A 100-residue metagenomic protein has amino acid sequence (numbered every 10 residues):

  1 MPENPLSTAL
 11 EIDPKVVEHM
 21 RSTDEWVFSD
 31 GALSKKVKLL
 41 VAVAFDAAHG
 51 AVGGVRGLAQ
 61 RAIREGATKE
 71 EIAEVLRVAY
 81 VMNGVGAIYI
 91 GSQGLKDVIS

Functional and structural regions predicted by a protein language model:
M1-V37, Q60-R64, I90-S100: Acidic, glycine/proline-rich low-complexity segments that act as flexible tails and inter-domain linkers
S22, A44, V78-V81: Residues within well-ordered alpha-helical secondary structure of globular protein domains
K38-V52: Amphipathic, charged-and-aliphatic alpha-helical interface segments that function as noncatalytic docking
A44-F45, L58, V75, L95: Buried hydrophobic packing segments
H49-R56, G86-I90: Short helix-capping/linker segments at secondary-structure and domain boundaries
A51-V78: Mid-chain, well-packed structural core segment of small domains
E71-V98: C-terminal structural segments of small proteins and small subunits
